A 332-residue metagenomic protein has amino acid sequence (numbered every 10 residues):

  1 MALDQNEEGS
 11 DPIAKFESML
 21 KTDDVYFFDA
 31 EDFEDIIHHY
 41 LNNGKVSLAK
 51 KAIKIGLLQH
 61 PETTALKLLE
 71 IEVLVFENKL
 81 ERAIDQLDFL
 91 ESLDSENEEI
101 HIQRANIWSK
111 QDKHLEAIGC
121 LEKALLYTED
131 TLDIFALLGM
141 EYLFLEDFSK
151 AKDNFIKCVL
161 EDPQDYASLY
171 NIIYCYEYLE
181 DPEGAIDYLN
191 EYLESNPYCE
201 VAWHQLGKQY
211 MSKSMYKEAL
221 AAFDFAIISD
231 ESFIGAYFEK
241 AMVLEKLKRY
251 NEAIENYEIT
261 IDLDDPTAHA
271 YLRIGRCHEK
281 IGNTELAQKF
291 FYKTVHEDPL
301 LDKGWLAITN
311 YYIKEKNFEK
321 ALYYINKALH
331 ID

Functional and structural regions predicted by a protein language model:
N42, F76, K110-Q111, F144 (+5 more regions): Register position in tetratricopeptide repeats
G56, F89-L90, K123-A124, K157-C158 (+5 more regions): Canonical positions in the second alpha-helix
Q59-H60, S92-D94, L126-T128, E161-D162 (+5 more regions): Structural marker of alpha-solenoid helical repeat scaffolds
